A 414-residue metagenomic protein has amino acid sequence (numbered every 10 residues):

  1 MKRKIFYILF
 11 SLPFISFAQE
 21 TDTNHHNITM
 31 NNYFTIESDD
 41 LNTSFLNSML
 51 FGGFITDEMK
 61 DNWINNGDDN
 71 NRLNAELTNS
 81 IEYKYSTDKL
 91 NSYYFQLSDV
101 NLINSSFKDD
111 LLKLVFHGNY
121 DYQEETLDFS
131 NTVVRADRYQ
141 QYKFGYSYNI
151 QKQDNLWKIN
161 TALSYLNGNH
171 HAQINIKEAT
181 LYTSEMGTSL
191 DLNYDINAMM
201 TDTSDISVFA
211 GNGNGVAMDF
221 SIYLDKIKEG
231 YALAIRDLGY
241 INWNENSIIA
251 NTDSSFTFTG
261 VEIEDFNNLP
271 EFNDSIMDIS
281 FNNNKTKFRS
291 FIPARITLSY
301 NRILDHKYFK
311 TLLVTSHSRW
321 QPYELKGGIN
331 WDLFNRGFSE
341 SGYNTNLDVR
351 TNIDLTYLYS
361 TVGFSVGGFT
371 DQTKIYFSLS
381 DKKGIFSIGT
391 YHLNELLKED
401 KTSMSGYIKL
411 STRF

Functional and structural regions predicted by a protein language model:
K4-I15: Sec-dependent N-terminal signal peptides
T21-V208, S247-D274, F386-Y391, K398-D400 (+1 more regions): A subset of solvent-exposed loop/turn segments in beta-rich extracellular surface proteins, enriched in glycine
N24-N32, N91-F95, W157-L163, M218 (+8 more regions): Transmembrane beta-strands of outer-membrane beta-barrel proteins
T35-E37, S98-N104, S164-H171, R236-E245 (+5 more regions): Structural signature of outer-membrane beta-barrel domains
N65-D69, D205-S207, Y308-S341, L347-F377 (+1 more regions): Transmembrane beta-strand segments that form the barrel wall of outer-membrane beta-barrel proteins
L73-N79, A136-Y142, N212-M218, I292-I296 (+5 more regions): Residues that define the transmembrane beta-barrel architecture of outer-membrane proteins
Y85-T87, Y148-K152, I222-K226, R302-L304 (+3 more regions): Residue-level signature of outer-membrane beta-barrel architecture
L298, R302-D305, T402-F414: Outer-membrane beta-barrel "beta-signal"
